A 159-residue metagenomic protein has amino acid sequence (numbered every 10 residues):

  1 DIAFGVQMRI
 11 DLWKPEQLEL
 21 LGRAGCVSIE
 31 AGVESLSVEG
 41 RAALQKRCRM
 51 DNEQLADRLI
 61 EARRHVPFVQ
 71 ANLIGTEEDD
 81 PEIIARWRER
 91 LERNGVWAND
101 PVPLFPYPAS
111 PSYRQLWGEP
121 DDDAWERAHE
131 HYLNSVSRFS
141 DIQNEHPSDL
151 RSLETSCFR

Functional and structural regions predicted by a protein language model:
D1-Q70, E77: Conserved SAM/AdoMet-binding glycine-rich loop
Q7, I74, I84-W87: Composition- and surface-driven signal marking solvent-exposed, interaction-prone regions in large proteins
I10, G75, L104-Y107: Short, solvent-exposed coil/turn elements at secondary-structure transition points
F68, D80-R159: C-terminal accessory regions of radical SAM enzymes
